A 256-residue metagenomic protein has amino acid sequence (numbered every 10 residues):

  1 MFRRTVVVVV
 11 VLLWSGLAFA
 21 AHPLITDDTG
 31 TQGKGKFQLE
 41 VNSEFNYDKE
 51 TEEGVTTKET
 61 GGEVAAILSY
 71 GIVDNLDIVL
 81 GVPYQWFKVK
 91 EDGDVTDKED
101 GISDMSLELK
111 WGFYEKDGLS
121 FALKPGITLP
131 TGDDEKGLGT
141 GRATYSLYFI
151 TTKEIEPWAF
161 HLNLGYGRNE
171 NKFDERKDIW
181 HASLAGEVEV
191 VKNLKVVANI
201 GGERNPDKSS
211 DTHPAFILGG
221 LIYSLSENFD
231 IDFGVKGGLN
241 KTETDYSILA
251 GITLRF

Functional and structural regions predicted by a protein language model:
M1-V6: Bacterial N-terminal signal peptides that target proteins for export
V7-V8, A18: Cleavable N-terminal signal peptides
A20-F256: Transmembrane beta-barrel domains of Gram-negative outer membranes and organellar outer membranes
